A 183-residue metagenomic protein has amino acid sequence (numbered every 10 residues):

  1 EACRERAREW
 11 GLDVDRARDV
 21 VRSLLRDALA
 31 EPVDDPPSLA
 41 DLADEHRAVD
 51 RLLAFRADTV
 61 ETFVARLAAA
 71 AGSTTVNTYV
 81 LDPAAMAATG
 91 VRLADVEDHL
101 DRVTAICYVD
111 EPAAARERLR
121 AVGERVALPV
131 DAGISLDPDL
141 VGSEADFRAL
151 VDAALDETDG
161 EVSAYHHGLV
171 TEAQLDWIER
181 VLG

Functional and structural regions predicted by a protein language model:
E1-V96: Polysaccharide-binding and catalytic clefts of secreted carbohydrate-active enzymes
P32-V49, G123-F147: Active-site clefts of carbohydrate-active enzymes
V60, V64, A115, L119 (+1 more regions): Aromatic/hydrophobic pocket-lining residues that form the small-molecule binding cavity in soluble enzyme cores
V64-V76, R120-V130, L155, E179-L182: Surface-exposed amphipathic alpha-helices with a cationic face
Y79, P129, E172: Glycan-recognition and catalytic regions of carbohydrate-active enzymes
L93-H99, L119-L128, V151-T158: Acidic (Asp/Glu)-rich catalytic clusters
L100-R116, G133-G183: Substrate-binding cleft of secreted/luminal carbohydrate-active enzymes
